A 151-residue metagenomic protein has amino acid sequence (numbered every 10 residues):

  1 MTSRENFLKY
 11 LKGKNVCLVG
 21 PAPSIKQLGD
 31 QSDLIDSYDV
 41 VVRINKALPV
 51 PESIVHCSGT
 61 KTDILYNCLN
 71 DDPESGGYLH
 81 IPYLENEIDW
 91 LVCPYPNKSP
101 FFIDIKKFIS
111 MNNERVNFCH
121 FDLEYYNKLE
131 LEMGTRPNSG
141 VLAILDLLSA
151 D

Functional and structural regions predicted by a protein language model:
M1-V19, P23-S37, P51-I54: N-terminal donor/sugar-recognition subdomains of glycan-related enzymes, prototypically the membrane-proximal stem
P23, S32-L142: Acidic/Gly/His-enriched mid-domain segments of enzyme catalytic cores or analogous surface patches that mediate
G140-D151: Extended, basic/helix-rich recognition subdomains
